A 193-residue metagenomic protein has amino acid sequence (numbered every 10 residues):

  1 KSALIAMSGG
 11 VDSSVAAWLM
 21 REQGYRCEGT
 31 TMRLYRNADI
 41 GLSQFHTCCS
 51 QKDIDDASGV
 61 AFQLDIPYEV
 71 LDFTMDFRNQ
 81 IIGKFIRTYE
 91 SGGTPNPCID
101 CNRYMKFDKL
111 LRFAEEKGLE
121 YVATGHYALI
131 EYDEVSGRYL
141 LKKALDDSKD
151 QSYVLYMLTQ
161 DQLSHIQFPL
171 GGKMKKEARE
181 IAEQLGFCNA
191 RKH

Functional and structural regions predicted by a protein language model:
K1-M157, Q167, K176-A178: ATP-dependent adenylation/nucleotidyltransferase module used to activate substrates
M157-H193: Internal nucleotide-binding/catalytic subdomain
